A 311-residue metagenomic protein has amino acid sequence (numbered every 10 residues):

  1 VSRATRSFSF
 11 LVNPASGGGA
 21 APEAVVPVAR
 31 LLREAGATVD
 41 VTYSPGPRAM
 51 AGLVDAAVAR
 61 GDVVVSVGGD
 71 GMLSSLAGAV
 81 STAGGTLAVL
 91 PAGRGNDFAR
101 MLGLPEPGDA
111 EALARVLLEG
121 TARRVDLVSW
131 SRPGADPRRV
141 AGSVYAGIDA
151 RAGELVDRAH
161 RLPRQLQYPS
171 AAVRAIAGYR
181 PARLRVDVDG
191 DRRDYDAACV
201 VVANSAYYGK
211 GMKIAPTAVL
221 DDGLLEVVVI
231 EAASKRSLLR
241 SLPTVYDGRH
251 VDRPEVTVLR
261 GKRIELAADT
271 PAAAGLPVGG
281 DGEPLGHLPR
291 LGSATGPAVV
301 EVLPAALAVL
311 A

Functional and structural regions predicted by a protein language model:
V1-V64, S74, E111-R115: ATP/NTP phosphate-donor binding region
S9, A35, T42-S44, S81-T86 (+1 more regions): Catalytic core of DAGKc-family lipid kinases
V12-P14, G68, E231, A268: Short beta-strand/turn micro-motifs composed of small residues that flank or help shape donor/cofactor-binding pockets
P14, V67-G69, L90-A92, N204: Glycine-rich beta-strand-to-loop/alpha-helix junction loops that act as flexible
M50, G71-L76, D97, V125: Short glycine/serine/threonine-rich phosphate/pyrophosphate-binding segments that cradle anionic phosphate groups
Y145, D149, V201-P216, P284: Glycine-rich phosphate/pyrophosphate-binding beta-alpha loops
H160-Q167, G211, P216-S237: Gly/Ser/Thr-rich active-site loops/lids in small-molecule metabolic enzymes that frequently grip phosphoryl groups
V188, V219, V229-A311: ATP/nucleoside-binding phosphotransfer catalytic cores, i.e., glycine-rich phosphate-binding loops
